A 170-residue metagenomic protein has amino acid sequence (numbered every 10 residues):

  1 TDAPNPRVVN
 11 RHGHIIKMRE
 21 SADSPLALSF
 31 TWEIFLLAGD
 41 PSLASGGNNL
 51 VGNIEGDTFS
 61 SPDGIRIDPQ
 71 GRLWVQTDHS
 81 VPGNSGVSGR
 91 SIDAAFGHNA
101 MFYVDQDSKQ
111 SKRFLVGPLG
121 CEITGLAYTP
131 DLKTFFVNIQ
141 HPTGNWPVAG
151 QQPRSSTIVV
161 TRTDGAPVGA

Functional and structural regions predicted by a protein language model:
T1-A170: Sequence/structural signature of beta-propeller domains
